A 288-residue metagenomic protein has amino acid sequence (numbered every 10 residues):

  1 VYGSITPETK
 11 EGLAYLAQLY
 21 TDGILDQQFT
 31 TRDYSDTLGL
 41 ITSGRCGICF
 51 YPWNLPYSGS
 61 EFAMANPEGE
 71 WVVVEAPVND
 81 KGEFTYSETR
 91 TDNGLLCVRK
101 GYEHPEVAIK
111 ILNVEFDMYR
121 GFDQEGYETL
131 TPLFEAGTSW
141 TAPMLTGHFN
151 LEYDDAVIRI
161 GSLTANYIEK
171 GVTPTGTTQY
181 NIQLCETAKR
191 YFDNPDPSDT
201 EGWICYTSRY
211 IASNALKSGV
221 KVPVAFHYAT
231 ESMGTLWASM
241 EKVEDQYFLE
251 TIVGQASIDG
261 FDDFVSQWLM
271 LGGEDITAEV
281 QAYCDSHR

Functional and structural regions predicted by a protein language model:
V1-Q27, E75-N79, G176-I182: Glycine-centered hinge/linker elements that transmit conformational signals in sensory and ligand-binding systems
E11-G12, H104-V114: Short amphipathic alpha-helical coupling segments at ligand-binding clamshell hinges and other catalytic/signaling
T30-T42: Short helix-initiation/N-cap motifs at beta->coil->alpha
T42-N54: Alpha-to-beta junction loops
G59-E83: Ligand-binding "clamshell"
R90-H104: A bilobed periplasmic-binding-protein/Venus flytrap-type ligand-binding module shared by bacterial periplasmic
M118-Y247, Q255: Conserved small-residue motifs centered on glycine
Q246-R288: Histidine-centered catalytic/metal-binding microenvironments
